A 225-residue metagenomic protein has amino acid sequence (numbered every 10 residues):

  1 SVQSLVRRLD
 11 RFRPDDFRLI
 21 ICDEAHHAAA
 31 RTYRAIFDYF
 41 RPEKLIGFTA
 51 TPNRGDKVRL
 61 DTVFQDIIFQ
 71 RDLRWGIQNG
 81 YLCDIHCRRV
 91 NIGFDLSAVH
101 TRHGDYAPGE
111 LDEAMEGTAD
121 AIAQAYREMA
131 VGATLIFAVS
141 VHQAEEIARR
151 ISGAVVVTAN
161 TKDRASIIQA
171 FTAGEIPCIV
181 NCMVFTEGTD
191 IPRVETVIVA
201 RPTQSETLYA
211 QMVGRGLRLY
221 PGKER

Functional and structural regions predicted by a protein language model:
S1, E43-A50, C178-N181: Structural recognition of the conserved hydrophobic beta-strand(s) that form the central parallel beta-sheet of P-loop
S1-L19, A30-A35: Conserved helix/coil segment N-terminal to the catalytic DExD/H
R7-R11, G80, I179-V197, V213-R218: SF2 helicase motor core recognition
L19, H26-C87: Post-DEXD/H (motif II) to motif III coupling segment of the RecA-like Helicase ATP-binding lobe
I20, E24-H26, A144, F185 (+2 more regions): Conserved Walker B
I67-L135: Conserved interdomain linker/interface between the two RecA-like ATPase lobes of SF2 helicase motors
L135, Q143-I147, G153-E187: Conserved helicase ATPase core of P-loop NTP-dependent helicases/translocases
P202-Q211, R215-R225: Conserved segment of the helicase C-terminal RecA-like domain
